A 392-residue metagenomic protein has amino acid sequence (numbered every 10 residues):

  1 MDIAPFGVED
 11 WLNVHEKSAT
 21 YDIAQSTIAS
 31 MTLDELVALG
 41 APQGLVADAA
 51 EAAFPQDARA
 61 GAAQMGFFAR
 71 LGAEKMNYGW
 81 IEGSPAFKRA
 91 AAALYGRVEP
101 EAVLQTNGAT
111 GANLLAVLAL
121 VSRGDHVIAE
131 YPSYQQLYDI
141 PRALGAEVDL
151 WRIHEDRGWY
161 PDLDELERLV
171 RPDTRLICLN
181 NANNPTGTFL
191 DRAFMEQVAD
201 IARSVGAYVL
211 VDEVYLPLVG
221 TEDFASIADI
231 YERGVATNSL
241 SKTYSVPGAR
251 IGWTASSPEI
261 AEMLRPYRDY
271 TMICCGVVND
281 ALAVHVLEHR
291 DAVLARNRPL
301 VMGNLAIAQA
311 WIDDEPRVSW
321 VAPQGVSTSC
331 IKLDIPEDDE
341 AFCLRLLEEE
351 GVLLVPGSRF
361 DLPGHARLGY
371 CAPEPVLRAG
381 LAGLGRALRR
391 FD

Functional and structural regions predicted by a protein language model:
D2-G108, L115, V286-H289, F391-D392: N-terminal small-domain helix-loop-helix segment of the aminotransferase-like
I23-S26, A91, V103, V127 (+12 more regions): Generic structural signal for small/hydrophobic residues in well-ordered secondary structure, especially within
Q43-G44, M65, E101, A119-L179: PLP-dependent aminotransferase-like
R59-G61, F67, E232-M302, Q309-W311: Conserved core segment of the aminotransferase class I/II
R142, Y160-D173, P185-Y208, E213-V246: Active-site pre-lysine segment of PLP-dependent enzymes
L144, S204-V205, E315, E350 (+1 more regions): Helix C-cap/helix->beta junction micro-motif
V284, L300-Q309, S319-L333, G364: Conserved glycine-rich beta-strand-loop-beta hairpin in the small C-terminal domain of fold type I
A341, R345-L354, F360-D392: PLP-dependent enzyme catalytic core of the Aspartate aminotransferase-like
